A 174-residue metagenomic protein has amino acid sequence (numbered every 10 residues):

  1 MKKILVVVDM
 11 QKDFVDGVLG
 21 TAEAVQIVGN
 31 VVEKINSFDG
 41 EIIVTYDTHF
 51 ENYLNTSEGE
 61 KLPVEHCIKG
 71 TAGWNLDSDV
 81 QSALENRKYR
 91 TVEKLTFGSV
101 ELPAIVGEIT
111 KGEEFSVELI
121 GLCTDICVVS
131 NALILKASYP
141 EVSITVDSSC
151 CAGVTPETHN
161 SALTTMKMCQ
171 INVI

Functional and structural regions predicted by a protein language model:
M1-T91, G112, N160, T164-K167: Active-site acidic carboxylates
G20, E65, I120-G121, C150-C151: A generic structural signal for short
N30-I35, V129-Y139: Histidine-anchored nucleotide/phosphate-binding helix
E41-Y46, S143-C150: Short internal beta-strands
L84, V106, T110, S138-Y139: Active-site catalytic pocket residues across diverse enzymes, especially alpha/beta-hydrolases
T91-S130, A152-I174: Conserved N-terminal glycine/acidic-rich loop preference
L119, Y139-E141: Glycine-enriched alpha-helix->loop->beta-strand junction motifs that scaffold or abut catalytic
